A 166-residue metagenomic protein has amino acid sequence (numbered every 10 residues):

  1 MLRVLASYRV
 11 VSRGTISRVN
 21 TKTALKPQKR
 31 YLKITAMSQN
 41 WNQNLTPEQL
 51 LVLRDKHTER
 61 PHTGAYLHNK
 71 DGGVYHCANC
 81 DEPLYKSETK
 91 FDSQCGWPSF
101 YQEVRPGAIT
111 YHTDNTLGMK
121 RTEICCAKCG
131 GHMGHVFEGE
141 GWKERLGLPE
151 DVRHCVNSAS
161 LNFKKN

Functional and structural regions predicted by a protein language model:
M1-A36: N-terminal mitochondrial targeting presequence
Y31-N166: A short Gly-Trp-Pro
